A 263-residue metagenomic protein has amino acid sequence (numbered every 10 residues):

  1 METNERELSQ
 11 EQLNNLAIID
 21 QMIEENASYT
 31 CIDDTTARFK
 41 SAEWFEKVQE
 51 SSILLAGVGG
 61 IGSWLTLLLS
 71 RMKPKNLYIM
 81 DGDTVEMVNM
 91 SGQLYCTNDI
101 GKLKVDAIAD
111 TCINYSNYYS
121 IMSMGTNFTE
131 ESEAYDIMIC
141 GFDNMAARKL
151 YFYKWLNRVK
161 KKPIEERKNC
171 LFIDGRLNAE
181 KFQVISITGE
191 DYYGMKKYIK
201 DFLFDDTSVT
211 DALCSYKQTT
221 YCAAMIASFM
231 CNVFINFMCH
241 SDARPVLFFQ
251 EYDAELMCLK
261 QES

Functional and structural regions predicted by a protein language model:
M1-L54: N-terminal charged helix/coil linker that caps or initiates catalytic domains
W44, Q49-E86: Glycine-rich adenosine-cofactor-binding loop
L67-R71, Y153-N157, N236: Short, well-ordered alpha-helices that flank and scaffold nucleotide-derived cofactor binding pockets
N76-N117: Glycine-rich phosphate-binding loop and adjoining beta1-alpha1-beta2 segment of Rossmann-like nucleotide-binding folds
I121, S132-M225, A254-S263: E1/E1-like adenylate-forming module used to activate ubiquitin-like modifiers and sulfur-carrier proteins
M124-E130: Conserved SAM/SAH-binding loop
Q218-M238: Mid-domain beta-loop-alpha active-site segment that forms a flexible, acidic cofactor/metal-binding surface
S241-D253: Core catalytic loop region at the nicotinamide-binding pocket of NAD(P)H-dependent oxidoreductases
